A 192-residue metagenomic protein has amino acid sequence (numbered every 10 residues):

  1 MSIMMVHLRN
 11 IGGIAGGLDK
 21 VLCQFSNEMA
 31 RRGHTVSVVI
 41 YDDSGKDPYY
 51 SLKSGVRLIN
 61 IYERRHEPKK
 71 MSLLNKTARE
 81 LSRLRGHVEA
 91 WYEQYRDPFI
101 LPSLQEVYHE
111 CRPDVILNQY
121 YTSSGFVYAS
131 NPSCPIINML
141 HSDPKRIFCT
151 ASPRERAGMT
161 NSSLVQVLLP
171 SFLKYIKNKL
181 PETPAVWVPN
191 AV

Functional and structural regions predicted by a protein language model:
H7-I14, R31-E89: N-terminal strand-loop element at the rim of the active site of nucleotide-sugar-dependent glycosyltransferases
I14-F25, S44: Conserved alpha-helical elements of sugar-nucleotide-dependent glycosyltransferases
S26, A30: Gly/Ala-rich phosphate-binding loop of Rossmann-like dinucleotide-binding domains, activating on the conserved
M71-V115, P153: An amphipathic, basic-hydrophobic alpha-helix
R96-I100, N118-S123, L140: Short His-centered aromatic/hydrophobic patch
Y108, I137-P144, F148-S163: A conserved, positively charged/aromatic
L117-N118, V167-L168: Short beta-strand scaffold positions
S171, A191: Carbohydrate-associated surface elements
